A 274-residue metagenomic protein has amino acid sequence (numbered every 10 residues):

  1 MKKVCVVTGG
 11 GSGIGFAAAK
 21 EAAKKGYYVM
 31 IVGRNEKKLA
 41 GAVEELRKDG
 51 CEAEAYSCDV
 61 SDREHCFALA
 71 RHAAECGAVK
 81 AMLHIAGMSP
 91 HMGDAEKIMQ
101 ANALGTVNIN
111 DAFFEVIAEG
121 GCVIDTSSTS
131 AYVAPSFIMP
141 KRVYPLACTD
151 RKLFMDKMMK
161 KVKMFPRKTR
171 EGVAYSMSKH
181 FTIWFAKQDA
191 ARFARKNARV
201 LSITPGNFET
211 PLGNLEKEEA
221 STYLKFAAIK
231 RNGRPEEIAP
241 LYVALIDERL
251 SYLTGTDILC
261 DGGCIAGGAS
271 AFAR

Functional and structural regions predicted by a protein language model:
G11-G13: Conserved glycine-rich cofactor-binding loop
Y27-G41: Conserved glycine-rich Rossmann-like NAD(P)H-binding loop of the short-chain dehydrogenase/reductase
S57-A68, M92, A103-T106: The beta1-alpha1 cofactor-binding region of Rossmann-like NAD(H)/NADP(H)-dependent oxidoreductases
I85-P90, G263: Conserved NAD(P)H cofactor-binding loop of Rossmann-fold oxidoreductase domains
S89-M92, C122-R195, N207: Catalytic loop of short-chain dehydrogenase/reductase
N108, A174-Y175, S202, T222-L253 (+1 more regions): C-terminal helical subdomain
G121-D125, F193-E209, L253-C260: Conserved Rossmann-fold SDR core element
Y132, T204-L215: Short, flexible catalytic-loop segment of classical short-chain dehydrogenase/reductase
